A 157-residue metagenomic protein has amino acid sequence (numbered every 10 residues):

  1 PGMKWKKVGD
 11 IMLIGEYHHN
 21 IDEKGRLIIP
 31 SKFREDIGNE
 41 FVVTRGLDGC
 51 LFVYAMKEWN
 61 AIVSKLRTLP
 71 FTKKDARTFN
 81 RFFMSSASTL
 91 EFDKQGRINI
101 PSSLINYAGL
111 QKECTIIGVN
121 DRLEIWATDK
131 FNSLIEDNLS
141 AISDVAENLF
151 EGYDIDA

Functional and structural regions predicted by a protein language model:
P1-H19, E23-K24, F33-L90, K94 (+1 more regions): Flexible "stalk/tail and boundary" regions
